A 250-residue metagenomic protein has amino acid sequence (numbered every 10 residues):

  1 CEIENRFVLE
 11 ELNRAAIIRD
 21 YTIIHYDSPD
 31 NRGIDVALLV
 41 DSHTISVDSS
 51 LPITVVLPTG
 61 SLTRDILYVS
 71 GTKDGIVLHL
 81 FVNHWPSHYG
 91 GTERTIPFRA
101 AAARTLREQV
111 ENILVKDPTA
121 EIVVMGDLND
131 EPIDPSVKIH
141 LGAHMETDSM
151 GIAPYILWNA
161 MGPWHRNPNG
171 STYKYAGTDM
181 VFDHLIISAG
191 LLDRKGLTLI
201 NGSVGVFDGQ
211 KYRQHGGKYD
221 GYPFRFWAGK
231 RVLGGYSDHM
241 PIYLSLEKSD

Functional and structural regions predicted by a protein language model:
C1, T22-H25, A37-V40, Y68 (+6 more regions): Structural recognition of the beta-strand scaffold that forms the well-ordered cores of secreted hydrolase catalytic
E2-V77, F81-P86: Structured beta-strand-rich core segments of catalytic domains in phosphoester-bond hydrolases
N5-V8, D35, R99-A102, L106-Q109 (+3 more regions): Stable alpha-helical elements in mature extracytoplasmic
F7-E10, R32-D35, Y89-T92, E131-S136 (+1 more regions): Extracytoplasmic/secreted cell-surface and envelope-processing proteins
H25-Y26, V55-V56, Y89-R99, V124-M125 (+2 more regions): Second-shell loop/turn segments in exported
K73-R104, E108: Metal-dependent phosphoester/phosphodiester hydrolase catalytic core
A102-M125: His/acidic metal-ligating clusters that form di-metal
N112-A120, D130-D250: Metal-dependent phosphoester-hydrolase catalytic domains
